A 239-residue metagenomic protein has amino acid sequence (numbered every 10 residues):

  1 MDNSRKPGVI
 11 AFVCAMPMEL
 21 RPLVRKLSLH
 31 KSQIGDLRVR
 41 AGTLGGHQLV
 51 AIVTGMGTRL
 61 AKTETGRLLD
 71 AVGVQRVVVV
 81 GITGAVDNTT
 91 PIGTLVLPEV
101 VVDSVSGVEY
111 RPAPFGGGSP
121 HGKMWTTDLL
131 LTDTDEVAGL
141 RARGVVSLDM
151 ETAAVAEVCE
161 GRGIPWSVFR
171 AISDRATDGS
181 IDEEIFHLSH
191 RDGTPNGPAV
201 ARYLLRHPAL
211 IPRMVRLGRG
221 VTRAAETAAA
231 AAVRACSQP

Functional and structural regions predicted by a protein language model:
M1-P7: N-terminal short leaders/motifs
D2, C14, R40-L44: Structured catalytic cores of enzymes that bind and process phosphorylated ligands/cofactors
P7-L27, L95: Short, conserved "active-site rim" segments that organize catalytic pockets and cofactor/ligand binding
P7-V9, I34-P239: Glycine-rich phosphate- or other oxyanion-binding loops that anchor nucleotides, phosphorylated ligands
K26-D36: N-terminal glycine-/serine-/threonine-rich phosphate-binding loop
